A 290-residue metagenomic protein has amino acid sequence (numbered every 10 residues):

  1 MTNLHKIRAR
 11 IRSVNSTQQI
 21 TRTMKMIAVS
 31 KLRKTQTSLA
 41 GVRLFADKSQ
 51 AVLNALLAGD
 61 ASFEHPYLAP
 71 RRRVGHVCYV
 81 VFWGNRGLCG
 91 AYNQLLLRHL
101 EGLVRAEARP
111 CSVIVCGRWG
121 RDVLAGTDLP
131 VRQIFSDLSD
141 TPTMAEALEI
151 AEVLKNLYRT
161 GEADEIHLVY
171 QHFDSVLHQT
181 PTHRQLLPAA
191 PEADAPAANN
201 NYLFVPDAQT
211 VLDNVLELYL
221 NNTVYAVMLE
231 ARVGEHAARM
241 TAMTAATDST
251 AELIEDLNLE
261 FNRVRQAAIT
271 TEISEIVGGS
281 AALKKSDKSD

Functional and structural regions predicted by a protein language model:
M1-D290: C-terminal beta-strand-loop-alpha-helix "lid" module of Rossmann-like NAD(P)-dependent dehydrogenases
